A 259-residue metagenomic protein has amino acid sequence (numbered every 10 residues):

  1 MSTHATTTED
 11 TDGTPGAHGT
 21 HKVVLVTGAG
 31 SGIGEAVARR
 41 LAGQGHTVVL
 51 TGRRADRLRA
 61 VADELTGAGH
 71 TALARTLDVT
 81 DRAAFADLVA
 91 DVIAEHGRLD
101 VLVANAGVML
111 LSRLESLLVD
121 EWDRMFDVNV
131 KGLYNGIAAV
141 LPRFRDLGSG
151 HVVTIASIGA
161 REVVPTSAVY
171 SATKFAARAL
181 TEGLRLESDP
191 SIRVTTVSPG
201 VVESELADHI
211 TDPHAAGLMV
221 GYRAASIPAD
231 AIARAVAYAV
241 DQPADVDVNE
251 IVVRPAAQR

Functional and structural regions predicted by a protein language model:
G30-G32: Conserved glycine-rich cofactor-binding loop
Q44-A60: Conserved glycine-rich Rossmann-like NAD(P)H-binding loop of the short-chain dehydrogenase/reductase
A55-D56, T76-D87, V119: The beta1-alpha1 cofactor-binding region of Rossmann-like NAD(H)/NADP(H)-dependent oxidoreductases
R113-L114, E121-D123: Substrate-binding pocket helix/loop in short-chain dehydrogenase/reductase
I137, T173: Active-site helix of classical SDR
S157: Residue(s) in the substrate-gating loop at a strand-loop-helix junction that position the organic substrate next
T196-V197, A216-R259: C-terminal helical subdomain
